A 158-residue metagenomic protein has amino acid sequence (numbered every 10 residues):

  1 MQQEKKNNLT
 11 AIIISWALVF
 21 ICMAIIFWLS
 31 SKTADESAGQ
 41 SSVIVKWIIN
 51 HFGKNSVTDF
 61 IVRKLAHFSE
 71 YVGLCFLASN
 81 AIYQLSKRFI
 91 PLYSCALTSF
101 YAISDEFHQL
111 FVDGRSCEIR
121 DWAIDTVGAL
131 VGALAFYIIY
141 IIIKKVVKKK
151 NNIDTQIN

Functional and structural regions predicted by a protein language model:
M1-N7, V147-N158: Membrane-interfacial, low-structure loops and terminal tails that flank and connect transmembrane helices in multi-pass
Q2-V72: "…centered on the first transmembrane helix and the immediately adjacent amphipathic helix/loop
L9-I13, V57, L85-C95, E118-I119: Membrane-helix interface segments
I14-W28, A96-S104, V127, V131 (+1 more regions): Lipid-exposed faces of alpha-helical membrane segments in multi-pass integral membrane proteins
H51-G53, I141-D154: Membrane-proximal cytoplasmic C-terminal regulatory module of class A 7TM GPCRs
F60-L74, I119-L130: Membrane-interface loop-to-helix entry segments
E70-L85, A129-I141: Membrane-interfacial alpha-helical segments at the cytosolic side of multi-pass membrane proteins
I103-T126: Interfacial helix-loop-helix junctions of multi-pass membrane proteins
